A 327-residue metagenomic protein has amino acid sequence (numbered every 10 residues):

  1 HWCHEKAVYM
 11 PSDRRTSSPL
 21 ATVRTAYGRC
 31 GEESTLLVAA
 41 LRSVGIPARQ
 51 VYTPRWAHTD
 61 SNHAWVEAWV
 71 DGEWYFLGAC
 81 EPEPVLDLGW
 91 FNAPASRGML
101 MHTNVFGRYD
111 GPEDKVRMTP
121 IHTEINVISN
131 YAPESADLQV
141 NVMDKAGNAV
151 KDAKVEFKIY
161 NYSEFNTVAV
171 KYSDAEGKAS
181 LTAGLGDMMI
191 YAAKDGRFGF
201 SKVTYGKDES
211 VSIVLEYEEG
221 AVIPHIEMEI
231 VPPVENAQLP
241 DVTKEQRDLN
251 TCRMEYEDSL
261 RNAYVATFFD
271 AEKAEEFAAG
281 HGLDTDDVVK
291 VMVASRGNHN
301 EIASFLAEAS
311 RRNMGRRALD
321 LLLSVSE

Functional and structural regions predicted by a protein language model:
H1-E5, Y9-L20, R24-R117: Hydrophobic/aromatic-rich core segments of domains that either
H1-T25, N262, T267, A271-E327: Secondary-structure boundary elements
D71, A175-I190, K194-R197, T204-G206: Short Pro-Gly-centered beta-turn/loop motif in secreted/extracellular proteins
N104-D137: Beta-strand-rich domain onsets/edges
A136-A146, P224: A short, amphipathic beta-strand motif
N161-A183: Short, acidic Ser/Thr/Gly-rich low-complexity loop/linker segments typical of extracellular and cell-surface proteins
D195-G220: Structured interaction patches on ligand/partner-binding surfaces of diverse proteins
E216-E276: Compositionally biased low-complexity segments at domain edges in trafficked proteins and select soluble regulators
